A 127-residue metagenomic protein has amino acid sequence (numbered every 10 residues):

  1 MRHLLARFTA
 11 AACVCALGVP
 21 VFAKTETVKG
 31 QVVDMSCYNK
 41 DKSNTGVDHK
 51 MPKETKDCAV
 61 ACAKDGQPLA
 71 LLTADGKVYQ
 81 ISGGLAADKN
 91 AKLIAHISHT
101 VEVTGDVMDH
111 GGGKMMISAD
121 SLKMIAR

Functional and structural regions predicted by a protein language model:
M1-A10: Bacterial N-terminal signal peptides that target proteins for export
A10-A11, V21: Cleavable N-terminal signal peptides
L17-A23: Sec/Tat signal peptide C-region and signal peptidase I cleavage site
T25-D65, S98, G105: Structural detector for short beta-strands of small beta-barrel domains
P52-C58, S82-A91: N-terminal post-signal-peptidase region of extra-cytosolic proteins
A70-A74, S118: Short, acidic/hydrophobic/Gly-rich beta-strand patch recurrent on exposed beta strands that often constitutes part
A87-E102: Short nucleic-acid-contacting surface segments enriched for D/E, G, S/T with interspersed K/R
D109-R127: OB-fold/S1-family single-stranded nucleic acid-binding modules
